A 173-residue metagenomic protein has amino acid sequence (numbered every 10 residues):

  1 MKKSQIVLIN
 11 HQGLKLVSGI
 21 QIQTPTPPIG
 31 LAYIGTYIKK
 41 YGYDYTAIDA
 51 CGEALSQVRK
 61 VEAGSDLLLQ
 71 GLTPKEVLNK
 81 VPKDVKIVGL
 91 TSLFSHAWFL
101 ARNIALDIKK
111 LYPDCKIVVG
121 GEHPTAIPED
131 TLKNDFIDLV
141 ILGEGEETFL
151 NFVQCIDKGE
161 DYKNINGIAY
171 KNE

Functional and structural regions predicted by a protein language model:
K2, P25, A32, Y162-N164: Short, basic and Ser/Thr-rich N-terminal targeting/leader segments
S4-P25, K116: Short glycine-rich His-centered loop
Q5, Y37-E173: Glycine-rich beta-alpha loop elements in corrinoid/cobalamin-binding modules across cobalamin-dependent enzymes
Q23-K39: Short catalytic helix/loop segments, enriched in acidic residues and glycine and frequently bearing histidine
